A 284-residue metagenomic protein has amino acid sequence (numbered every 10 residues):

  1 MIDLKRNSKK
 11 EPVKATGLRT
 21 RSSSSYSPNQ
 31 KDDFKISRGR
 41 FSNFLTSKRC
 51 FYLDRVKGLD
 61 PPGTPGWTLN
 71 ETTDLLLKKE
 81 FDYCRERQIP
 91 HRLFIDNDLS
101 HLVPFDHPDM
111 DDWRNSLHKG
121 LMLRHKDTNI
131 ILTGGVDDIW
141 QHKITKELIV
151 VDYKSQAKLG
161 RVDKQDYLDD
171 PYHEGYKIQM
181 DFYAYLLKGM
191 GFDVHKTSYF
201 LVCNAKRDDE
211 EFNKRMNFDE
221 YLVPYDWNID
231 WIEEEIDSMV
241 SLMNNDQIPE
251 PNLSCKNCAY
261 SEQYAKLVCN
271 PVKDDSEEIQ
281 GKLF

Functional and structural regions predicted by a protein language model:
M1-E147, L283: Metal-dependent nuclease catalytic cores that hydrolyze phosphodiester bonds in DNA/RNA, characterized by
I2-G17, S27-N29, K35-I36, L186-F284: Metal-dependent nuclease catalytic regions and adjoining charged, substrate-binding loops involved in nucleic-acid end
Y52-L53, D60-P62, K158-R161, K206-E210 (+1 more regions): Short catalytic/ligand-binding loop motif for oxyanion handling, primarily in non-cytosolic enzymes, centered on
V56, G66-T68, D163-D166, N213-R215 (+1 more regions): Surface-exposed beta-strand edges and their flanking turn/coil or helix-capping segments
T64, H91, D170, E174 (+1 more regions): Serine-centered coil/turn micro-motif
K79-Y83, D181, Y185, D237: A broad, structural surface signal
N115-E234: Mg2+/Mn2+-dependent nuclease catalytic core
